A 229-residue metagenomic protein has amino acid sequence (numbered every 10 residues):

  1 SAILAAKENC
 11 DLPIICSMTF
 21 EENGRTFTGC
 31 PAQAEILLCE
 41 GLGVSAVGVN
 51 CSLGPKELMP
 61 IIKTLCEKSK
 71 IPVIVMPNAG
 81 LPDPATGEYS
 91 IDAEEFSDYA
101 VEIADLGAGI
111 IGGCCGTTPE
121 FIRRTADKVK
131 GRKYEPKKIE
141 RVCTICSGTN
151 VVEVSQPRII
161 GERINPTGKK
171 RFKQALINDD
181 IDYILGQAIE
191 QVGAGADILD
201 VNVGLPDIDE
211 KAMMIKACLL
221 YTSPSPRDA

Functional and structural regions predicted by a protein language model:
S1, P119, A196-A217: Glycine-rich, proline-tolerant flexible connector loops at the mouths of alpha/beta enzymes
S1-P13, R25-I71, E94-L106, I181-I198 (+1 more regions): Alpha/beta enzyme core
I14-M18, V49, V73-P77, I111-G113 (+3 more regions): Hydrophobic faces of well-ordered beta-strands that scaffold small-molecule active sites in alpha/beta enzyme cores
S17-N23, N50-G54, M76-P82, G116 (+2 more regions): Active-site beta-loop-alpha junctions enriched in small/polar residues
T19-C30, P82-E95, I159-L185: Active-site mouth loops of central-metabolism enzymes
T118-G148: Terminal amphipathic helices with adjacent charged low-complexity linkers/tails
K138-L176, V192: Active-site loops and adjacent core secondary-structure elements that bind or stabilize anionic groups
Y221-D228: Conserved small/polar residues in nucleotide/adenosyl-binding loops
